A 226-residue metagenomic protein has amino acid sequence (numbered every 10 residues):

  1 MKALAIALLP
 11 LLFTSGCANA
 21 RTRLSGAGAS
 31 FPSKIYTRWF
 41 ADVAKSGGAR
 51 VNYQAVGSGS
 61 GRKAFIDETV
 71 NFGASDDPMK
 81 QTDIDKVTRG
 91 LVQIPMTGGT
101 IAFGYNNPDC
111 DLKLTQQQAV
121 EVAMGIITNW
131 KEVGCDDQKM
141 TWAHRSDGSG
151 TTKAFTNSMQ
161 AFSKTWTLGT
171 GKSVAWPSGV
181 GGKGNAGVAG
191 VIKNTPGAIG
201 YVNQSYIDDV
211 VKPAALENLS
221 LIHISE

Functional and structural regions predicted by a protein language model:
M1-L4: Positively charged n-region of N-terminal signal peptides that target proteins for export
I6-T14: Bacterial N-terminal signal peptides
A18-S225: Flexible loop/hinge segments at secondary-structure junctions
